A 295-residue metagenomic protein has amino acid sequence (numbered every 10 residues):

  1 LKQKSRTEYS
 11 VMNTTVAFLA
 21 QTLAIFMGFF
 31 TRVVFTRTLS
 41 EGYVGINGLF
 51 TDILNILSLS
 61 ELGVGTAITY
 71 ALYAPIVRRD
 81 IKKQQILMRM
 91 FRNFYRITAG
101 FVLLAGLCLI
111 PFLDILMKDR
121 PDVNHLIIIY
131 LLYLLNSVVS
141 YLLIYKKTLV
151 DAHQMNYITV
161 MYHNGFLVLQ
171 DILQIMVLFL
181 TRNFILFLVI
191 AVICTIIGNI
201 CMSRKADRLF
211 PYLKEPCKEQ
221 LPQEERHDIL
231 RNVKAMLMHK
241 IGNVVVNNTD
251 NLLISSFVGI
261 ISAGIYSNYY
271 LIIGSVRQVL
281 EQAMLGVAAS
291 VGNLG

Functional and structural regions predicted by a protein language model:
L1-S10, I185-L188, M202-N248, S290 (+1 more regions): Interhelical loop/hinge segments that connect adjacent transmembrane helices in multipass membrane
T7, V11, S137-Y162, F179-L180 (+1 more regions): Membrane-interface junctions at transmembrane-helix termini in multi-pass inner-membrane proteins
E8-Y73, L103-G106, N136, D171 (+2 more regions): Signature of the first transmembrane helix
S10-V11, G48, K82-I97, I229-L230: Interfacial transmembrane-helix starts/ends
A20, I127, L131, M161-F210 (+2 more regions): Hydrophobic alpha-helical transmembrane segments
T22, R92-D119, L132, I172-F179 (+1 more regions): Alpha-helical transmembrane segments of multi-pass membrane transport and lipid-handling proteins
V33, L62-R78, A152, P211-K214 (+2 more regions): Helix-loop junctions and terminal segments of transmembrane helices in multi-pass membrane transport/translocation
L104, C108-P111, R120-L143, V160-N164 (+1 more regions): Alpha-helical transmembrane segments of multi-pass membrane proteins
